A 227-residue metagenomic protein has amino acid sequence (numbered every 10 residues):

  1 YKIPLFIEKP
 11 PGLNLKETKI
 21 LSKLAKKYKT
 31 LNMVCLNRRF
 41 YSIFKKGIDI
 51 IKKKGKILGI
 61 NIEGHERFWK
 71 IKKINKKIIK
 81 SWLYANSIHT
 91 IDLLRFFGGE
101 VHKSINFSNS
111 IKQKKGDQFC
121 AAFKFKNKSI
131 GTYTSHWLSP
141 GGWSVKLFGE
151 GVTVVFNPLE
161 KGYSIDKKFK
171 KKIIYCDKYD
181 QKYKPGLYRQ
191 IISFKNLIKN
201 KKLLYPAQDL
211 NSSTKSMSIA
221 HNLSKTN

Functional and structural regions predicted by a protein language model:
Y1-P4, K9-P10: Short helix/strand-capping hinge loops at secondary-structure junctions that flank key functional elements
I7-E8, N32-V34, F156: Hydrophobic residues in well-ordered beta-strands that form the structural core
G12-I71: A contiguous active-site-proximal alpha/beta segment in oxidoreductase catalytic domains
E17, K27-T30, K126, S193-N227: C-terminal helix-rich "cap/oligomerization" subdomain common to oxidoreductases
C35-S42, K70-V101, Q190, S212-S213: Mid-domain beta-loop-alpha active-site segment that forms a flexible, acidic cofactor/metal-binding surface
I78-Y84, C176-P185: A short glycine-threonine-serine/GTX helix/turn-capping micro-motif
A85-K161, I191-K202, A220-H221: Contiguous beta-strand/loop segments that form the cofactor/metal-binding neighborhood of enzyme cores
F156, Y179-I192, Q208: Active-site loop of classical SDR/Rossmann-like NAD(P)-dependent oxidoreductases, centered on the catalytic Tyr-X3-Lys
